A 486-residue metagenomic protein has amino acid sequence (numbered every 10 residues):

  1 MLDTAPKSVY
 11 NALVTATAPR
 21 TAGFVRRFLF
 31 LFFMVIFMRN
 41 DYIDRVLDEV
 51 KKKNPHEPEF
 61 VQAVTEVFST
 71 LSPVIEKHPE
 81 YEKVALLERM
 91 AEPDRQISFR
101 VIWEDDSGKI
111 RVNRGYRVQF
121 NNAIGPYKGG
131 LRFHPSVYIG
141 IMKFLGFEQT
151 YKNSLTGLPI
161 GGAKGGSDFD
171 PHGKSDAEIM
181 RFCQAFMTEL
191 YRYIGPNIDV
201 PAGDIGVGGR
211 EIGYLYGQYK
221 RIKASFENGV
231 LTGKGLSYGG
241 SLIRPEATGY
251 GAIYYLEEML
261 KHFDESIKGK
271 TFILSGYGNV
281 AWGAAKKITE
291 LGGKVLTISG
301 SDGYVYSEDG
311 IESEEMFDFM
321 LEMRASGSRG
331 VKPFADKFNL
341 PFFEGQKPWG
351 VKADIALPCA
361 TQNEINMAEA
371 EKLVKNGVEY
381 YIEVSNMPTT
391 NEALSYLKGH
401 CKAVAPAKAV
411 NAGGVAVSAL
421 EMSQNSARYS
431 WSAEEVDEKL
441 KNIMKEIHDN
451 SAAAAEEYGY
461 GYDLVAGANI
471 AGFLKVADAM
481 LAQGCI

Functional and structural regions predicted by a protein language model:
D3, Y10, M34-I36: Short, positively charged and aromatic/hydrophobic N-terminal segments
G23-I36: Hydrophobic alpha-helical signal peptides and transmembrane signal-/tail-anchor segments that drive secretory-pathway
F37-A63, M259-L260, V374-I486: Adenosine-phosphate binding glycine-rich loop
E80-K109: Structured beta-strand/loop patches that form or line metal/cofactor-binding pockets in enzymes
H134, N153-K268: Glycine/serine-rich phosphate-binding loop and adjoining beta1-alpha1 elements at the start of nucleotide-handling
G240-K352: Glycine-rich phosphate/diphosphate-binding loop of Rossmann-like nucleotide-binding domains
G303-V404, A409: Rossmann-like adenosine-cofactor binding region
